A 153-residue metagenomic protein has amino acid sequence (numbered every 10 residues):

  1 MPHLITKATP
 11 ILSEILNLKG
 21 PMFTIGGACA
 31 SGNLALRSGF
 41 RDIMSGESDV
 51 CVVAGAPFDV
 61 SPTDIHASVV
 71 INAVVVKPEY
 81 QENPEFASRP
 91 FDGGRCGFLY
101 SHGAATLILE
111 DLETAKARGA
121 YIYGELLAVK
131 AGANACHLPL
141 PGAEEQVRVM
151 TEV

Functional and structural regions predicted by a protein language model:
M1-S38, I71-L99: Conserved catalytic cysteine-centered active-site region of acyl-thioester-dependent Claisen-condensing enzymes
H3, A8, I15-L16, A54-P57 (+4 more regions): Fold-independent oxyanion-binding glycine-rich loops and adjacent beta-strand/coil segments at enzyme active sites
K7, I11-L18, S38-D42, L107-E110 (+2 more regions): Alpha-helical scaffold segments in soluble metabolic enzymes
P10-L12, G32, G39, V52 (+3 more regions): Buried hydrophobic positions in well-ordered alpha/beta secondary-structure cores of metabolic enzymes
M22-G27, S48-A56, Y121-V129: Beta-strand segments within the central parallel beta-sheet cores of soluble alpha/beta enzyme folds
L36, S61-A67, A120, C136-L140: Short acidic, glycine/serine/threonine-rich loops at helix termini
D42-S45, I65-Y80, E144-E145: A glycine- and small-aliphatic-rich helix-loop capping segment at beta-alpha/alpha-beta transitions that lines
E79-V153: Condensing-enzyme catalytic core mediating Claisen C-C bond formation in acyl metabolism
